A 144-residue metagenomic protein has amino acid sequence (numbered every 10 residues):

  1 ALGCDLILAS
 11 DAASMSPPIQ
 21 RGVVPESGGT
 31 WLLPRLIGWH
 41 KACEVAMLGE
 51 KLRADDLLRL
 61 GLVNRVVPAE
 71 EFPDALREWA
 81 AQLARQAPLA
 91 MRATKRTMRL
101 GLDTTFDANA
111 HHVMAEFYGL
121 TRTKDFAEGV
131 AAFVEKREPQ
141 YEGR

Functional and structural regions predicted by a protein language model:
L2-M91, R122-T123, E128-A131, R137 (+1 more regions): Crotonase-fold acyl-CoA enzyme core
R21, T104-T105: Glycine- (often His-adjacent) and acidic-residue-rich active-site loop that binds/positions the CoA thioester
V45-A46, T97, G101, E116-T121: Helix-loop "lid/cap" segments that line or gate small-molecule binding pockets
E78, A115-E116: Residue-level signature of transmembrane alpha-helical cores of multipass secondary-active transporters and flippases
R85, T105-F106: Helical "substrate-binding/catalytic lid" subdomain of Rossmann-like NAD(P)-dependent dehydrogenases/reductases
L100-G101, K136-Q140: A short structural micro-motif
